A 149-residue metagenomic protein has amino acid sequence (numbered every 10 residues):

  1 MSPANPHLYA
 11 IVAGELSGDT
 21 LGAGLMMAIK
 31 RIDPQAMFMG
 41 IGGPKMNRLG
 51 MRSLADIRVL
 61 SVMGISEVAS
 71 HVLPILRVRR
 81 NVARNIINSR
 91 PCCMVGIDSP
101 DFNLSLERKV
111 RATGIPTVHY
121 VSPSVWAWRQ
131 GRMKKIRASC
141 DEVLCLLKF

Functional and structural regions predicted by a protein language model:
M1-H7: Extreme N-terminus of proteins, especially the signal/transit-peptide cleavage junction and the first residues
H7-F149: Active-site and donor-binding regions of nucleotide-sugar-utilizing enzymes
